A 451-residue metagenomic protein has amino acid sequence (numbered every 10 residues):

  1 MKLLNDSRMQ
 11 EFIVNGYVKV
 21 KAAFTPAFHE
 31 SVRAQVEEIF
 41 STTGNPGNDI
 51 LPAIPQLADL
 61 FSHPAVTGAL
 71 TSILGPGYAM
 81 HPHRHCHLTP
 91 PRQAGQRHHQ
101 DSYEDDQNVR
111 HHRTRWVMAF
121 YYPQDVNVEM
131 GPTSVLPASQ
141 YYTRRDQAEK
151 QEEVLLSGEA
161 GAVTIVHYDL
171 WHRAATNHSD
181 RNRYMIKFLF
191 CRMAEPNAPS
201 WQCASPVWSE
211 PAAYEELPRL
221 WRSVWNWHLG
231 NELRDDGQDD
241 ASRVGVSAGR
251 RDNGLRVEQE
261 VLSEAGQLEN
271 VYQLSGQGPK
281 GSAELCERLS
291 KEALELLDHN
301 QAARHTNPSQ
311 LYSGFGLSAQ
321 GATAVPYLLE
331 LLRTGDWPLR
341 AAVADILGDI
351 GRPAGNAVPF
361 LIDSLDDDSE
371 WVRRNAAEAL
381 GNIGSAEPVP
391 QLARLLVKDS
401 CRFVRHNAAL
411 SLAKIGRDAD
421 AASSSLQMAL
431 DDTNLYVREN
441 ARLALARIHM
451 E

Functional and structural regions predicted by a protein language model:
M1-V109: Non-heme Fe(II)-dependent double-stranded beta-helix
A94-S157, S200: Catalytic core of non-heme Fe(II) oxygenases with the double-stranded beta-helix
G158-H172: Conserved metal-binding segment of the jelly-roll/cupin
A175-Q259, S263-L274, G278, Q310: Non-heme Fe(II)/2-oxoglutarate
W227-A248, A265-K280, H299-A322, Y327-E330 (+5 more regions): Structural detector for internal amphipathic alpha-helices that build alpha-solenoid repeat scaffolds
R256-V261, E284-R304, Y327-G335, F360-D368 (+2 more regions): Alpha-solenoid HEAT/Armadillo-like helical repeat scaffolds in large eukaryotic proteins
